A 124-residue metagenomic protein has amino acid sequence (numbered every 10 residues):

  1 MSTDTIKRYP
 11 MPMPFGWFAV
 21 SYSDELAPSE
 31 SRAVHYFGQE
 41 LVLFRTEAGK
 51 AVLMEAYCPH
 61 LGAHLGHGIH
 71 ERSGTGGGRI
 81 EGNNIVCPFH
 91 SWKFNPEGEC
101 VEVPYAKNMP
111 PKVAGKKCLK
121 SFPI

Functional and structural regions predicted by a protein language model:
M1-S23, K116-P123: Replace "small metal-dependent catalytic modules" with "small catalytic or cofactor-binding modules
Y22-I124: Rieske [2Fe-2S] iron-sulfur-binding domain
